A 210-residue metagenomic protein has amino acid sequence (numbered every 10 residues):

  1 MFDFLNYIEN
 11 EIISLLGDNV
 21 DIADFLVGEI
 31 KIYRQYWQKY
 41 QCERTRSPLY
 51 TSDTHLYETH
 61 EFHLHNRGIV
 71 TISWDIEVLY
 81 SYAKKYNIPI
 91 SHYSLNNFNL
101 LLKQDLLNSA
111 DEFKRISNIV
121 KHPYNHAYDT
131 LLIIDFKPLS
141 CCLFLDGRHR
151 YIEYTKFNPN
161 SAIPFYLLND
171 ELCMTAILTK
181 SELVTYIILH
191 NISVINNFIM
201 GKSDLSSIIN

Functional and structural regions predicted by a protein language model:
M1-E29, P138-N210: Basic- and aromatic-enriched surface patches that contact anionic nucleotides/nucleic acids
M1-L143, T155-K156: Short alpha-helix boundary/capping and kink motifs at helix termini
